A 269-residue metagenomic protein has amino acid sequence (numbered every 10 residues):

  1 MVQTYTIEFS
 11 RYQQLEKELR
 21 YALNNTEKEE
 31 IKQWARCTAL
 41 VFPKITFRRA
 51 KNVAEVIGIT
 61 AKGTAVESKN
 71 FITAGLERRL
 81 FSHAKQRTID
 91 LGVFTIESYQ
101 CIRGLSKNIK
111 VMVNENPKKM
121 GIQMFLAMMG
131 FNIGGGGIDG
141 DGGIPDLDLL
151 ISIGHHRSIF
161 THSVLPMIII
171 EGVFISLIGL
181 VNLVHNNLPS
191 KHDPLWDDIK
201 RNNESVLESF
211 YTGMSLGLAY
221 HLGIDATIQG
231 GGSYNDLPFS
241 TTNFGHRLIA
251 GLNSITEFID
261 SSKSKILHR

Functional and structural regions predicted by a protein language model:
M1-R269: N-terminal membrane-targeting hydrophobic helices
